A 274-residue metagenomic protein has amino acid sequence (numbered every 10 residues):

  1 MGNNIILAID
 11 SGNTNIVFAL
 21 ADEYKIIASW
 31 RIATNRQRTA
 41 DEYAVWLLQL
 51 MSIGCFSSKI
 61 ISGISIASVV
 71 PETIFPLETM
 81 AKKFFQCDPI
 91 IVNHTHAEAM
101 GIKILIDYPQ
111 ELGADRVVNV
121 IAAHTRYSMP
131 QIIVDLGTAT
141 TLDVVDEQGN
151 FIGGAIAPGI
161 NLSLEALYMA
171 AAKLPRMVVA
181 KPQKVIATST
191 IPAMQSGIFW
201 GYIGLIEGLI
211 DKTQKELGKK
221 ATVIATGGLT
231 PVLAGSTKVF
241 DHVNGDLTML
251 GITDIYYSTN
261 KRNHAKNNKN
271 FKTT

Functional and structural regions predicted by a protein language model:
M1-V92, E98, T273-T274: N-terminal glycine/serine-rich phosphate-binding loop of ATP-dependent small-molecule kinases, especially carbohydrate
G2-S29, A123, M129-F151, L167 (+1 more regions): Gly/Thr-rich phosphate-binding beta-strand-loop-beta motif of the actin/hexokinase/Hsp70
N35-E42, Q110-A114, N119-I121, T125-S128 (+4 more regions): Glycine-rich phosphate-binding loop plus the immediately following alpha-helix
L48, E78, V118-H124, E165-Y168 (+3 more regions): Predominant activation on well-ordered alpha-helical scaffold segments within soluble catalytic domains
G54-K59, R126-S128, E216-K219: Glycine-rich phosphate-binding loop signature in dinucleotide/nucleotide-binding domains
C55-E111, Q148-A155, G159-I160, T188-F199 (+3 more regions): Short beta-strand-loop/turn "lid" adjacent to the catalytic site in phosphate-handling enzymes
V117, A172, D241-T274: Glycine-rich phosphate-binding/hydrolytic loop that grips phosphoryl groups
Y202-E216: A short, acidic, amphipathic alpha-helical segment used as a generic capping/interface helix at domain edges
